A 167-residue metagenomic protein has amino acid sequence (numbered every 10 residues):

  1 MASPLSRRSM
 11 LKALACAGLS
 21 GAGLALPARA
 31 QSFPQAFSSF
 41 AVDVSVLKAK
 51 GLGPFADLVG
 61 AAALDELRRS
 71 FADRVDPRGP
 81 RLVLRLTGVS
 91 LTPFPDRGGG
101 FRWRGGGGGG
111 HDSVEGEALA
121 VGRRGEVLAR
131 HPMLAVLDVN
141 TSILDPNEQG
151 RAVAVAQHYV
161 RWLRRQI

Functional and structural regions predicted by a protein language model:
M1-G18: N-terminal secretory signal peptides and thylakoid transit peptides that target proteins across membranes
G21-A25: Short hydrophobic alpha-helical membrane-anchoring segments
L26-A30: Sec/Tat signal peptide C-region and signal peptidase I cleavage site
S32-T87: N-terminal segment of the mature soluble domain
K48-K50, E126-R161: Short secondary-structure boundary motifs at beta->alpha junctions and helix caps
G51-V59, G106, G110-D112, N147-V155: Extracytoplasmic/periplasmic, Sec-exported soluble proteins
D73-L128, D138-T141: Surface-exposed short loop/turn segments
